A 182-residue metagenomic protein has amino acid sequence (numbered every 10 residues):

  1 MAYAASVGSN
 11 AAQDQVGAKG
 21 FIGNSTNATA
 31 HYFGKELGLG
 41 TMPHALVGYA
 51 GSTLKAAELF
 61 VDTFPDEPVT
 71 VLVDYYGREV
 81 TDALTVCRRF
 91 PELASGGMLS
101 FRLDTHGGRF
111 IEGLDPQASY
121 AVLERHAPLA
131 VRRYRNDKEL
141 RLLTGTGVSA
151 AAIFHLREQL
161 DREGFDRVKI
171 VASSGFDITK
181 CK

Functional and structural regions predicted by a protein language model:
M1-E163, I178-C181: Buried, small/hydrophobic-residue-enriched core segments of structured protein domains
D166-V168: A short helix->loop->beta-strand "cap" motif at the edges of active sites that frequently abuts
I170-K180: Glycine-rich beta-to-alpha transition loops that act as phosphate-gripper elements at the mouths of alpha/beta enzyme
